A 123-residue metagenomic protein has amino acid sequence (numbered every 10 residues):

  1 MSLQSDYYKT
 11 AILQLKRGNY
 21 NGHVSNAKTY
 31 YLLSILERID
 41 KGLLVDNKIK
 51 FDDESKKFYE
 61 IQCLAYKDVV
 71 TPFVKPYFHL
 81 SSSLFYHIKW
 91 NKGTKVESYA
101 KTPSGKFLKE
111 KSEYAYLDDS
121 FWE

Functional and structural regions predicted by a protein language model:
M1-E123: Intrinsically disordered, charged low-complexity linkers and terminal tails that flank or connect structured domains
